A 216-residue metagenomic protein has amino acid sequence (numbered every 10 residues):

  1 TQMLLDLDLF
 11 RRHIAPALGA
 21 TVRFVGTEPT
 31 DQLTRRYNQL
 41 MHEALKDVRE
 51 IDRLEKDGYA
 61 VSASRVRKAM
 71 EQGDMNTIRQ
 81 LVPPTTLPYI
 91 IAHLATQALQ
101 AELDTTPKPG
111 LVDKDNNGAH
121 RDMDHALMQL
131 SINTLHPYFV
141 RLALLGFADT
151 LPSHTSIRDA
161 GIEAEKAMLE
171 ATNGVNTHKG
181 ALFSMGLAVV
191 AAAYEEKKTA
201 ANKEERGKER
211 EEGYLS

Functional and structural regions predicted by a protein language model:
T1-I90: Nucleotidyltransferase catalytic core that binds NTPs
L4, A60, H125, Q129-N133 (+2 more regions): Electropositive phosphate-/nucleotide-binding environments in soluble metabolic enzymes
R12, P16, Q39, E43 (+10 more regions): Charged/polar, solvent-exposed surface patches and flexible loops
A15, G19, K46, E71 (+9 more regions): Generic surface-pattern signal
E28-D31, R121, H125, E170 (+1 more regions): Short, charged/polar micro-motifs that form catalytic or ligand-binding hotspots
P88-H154, A192-S216: Phosphate-rich cofactor/ligand-interacting catalytic cores and adjacent structured alpha/beta frameworks
S156-K203, R210-L215: Gly/Ser-rich oxyanion-binding loop with an adjacent helix/lid that shapes the negatively charged ligand pocket
